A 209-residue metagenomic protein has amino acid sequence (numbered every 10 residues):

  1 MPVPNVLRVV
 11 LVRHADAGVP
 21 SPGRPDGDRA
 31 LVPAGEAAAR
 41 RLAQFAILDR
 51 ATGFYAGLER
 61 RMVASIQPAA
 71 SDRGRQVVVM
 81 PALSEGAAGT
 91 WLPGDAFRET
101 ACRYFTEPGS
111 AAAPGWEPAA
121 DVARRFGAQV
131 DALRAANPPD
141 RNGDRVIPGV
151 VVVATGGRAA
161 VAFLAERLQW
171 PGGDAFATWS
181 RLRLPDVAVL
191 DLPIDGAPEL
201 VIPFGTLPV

Functional and structural regions predicted by a protein language model:
M1-L7, V78, E85-A96, I147 (+1 more regions): Acidic, low-complexity terminal tails and accessory targeting/binding regions of phosphate-metabolizing enzymes
P2-V79, P114-G115, A120-A123: Active-site-proximal alpha-helix that buttresses catalytic centers in soluble enzyme cores
A15, G157-R158: Active-site metal-binding loops of divalent metal-dependent hydrolases
A30, A70-A128: Phosphate-handling substructures
F45, D72, A132, A136 (+1 more regions): Active-site catalytic microenvironments for nucleophilic, acid-base chemistry
R50-E59, D140-D144, V150-A154: Short glycine-rich phosphate-binding loop at a beta-alpha junction
P68, A162, E166: Active-site signature of alpha/beta-hydrolase-fold catalytic machinery across serine- and Asp/Cys-nucleophile hydrolases
F126-R145: A short, acidic, amphipathic alpha-helical segment used as a generic capping/interface helix at domain edges
